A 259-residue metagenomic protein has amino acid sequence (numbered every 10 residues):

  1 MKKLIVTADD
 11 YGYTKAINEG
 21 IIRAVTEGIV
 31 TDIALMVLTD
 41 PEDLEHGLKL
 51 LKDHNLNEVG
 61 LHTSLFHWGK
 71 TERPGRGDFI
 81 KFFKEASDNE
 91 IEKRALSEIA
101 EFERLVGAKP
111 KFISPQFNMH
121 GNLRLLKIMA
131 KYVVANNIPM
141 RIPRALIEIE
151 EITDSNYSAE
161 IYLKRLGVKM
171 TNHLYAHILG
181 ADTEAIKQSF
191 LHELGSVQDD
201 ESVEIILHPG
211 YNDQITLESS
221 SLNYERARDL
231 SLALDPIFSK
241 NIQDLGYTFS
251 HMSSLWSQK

Functional and structural regions predicted by a protein language model:
M1-I5, K15-N57, T63-V106, F112 (+1 more regions): Terminal accessory/targeting
A8-Y11: DG-centered beta-turn motif at the end of beta-strands
F117-N122: Gly/Ser/Thr-rich loops at beta-strand to alpha-helix junctions that form or flank small-molecule/cofactor-binding
